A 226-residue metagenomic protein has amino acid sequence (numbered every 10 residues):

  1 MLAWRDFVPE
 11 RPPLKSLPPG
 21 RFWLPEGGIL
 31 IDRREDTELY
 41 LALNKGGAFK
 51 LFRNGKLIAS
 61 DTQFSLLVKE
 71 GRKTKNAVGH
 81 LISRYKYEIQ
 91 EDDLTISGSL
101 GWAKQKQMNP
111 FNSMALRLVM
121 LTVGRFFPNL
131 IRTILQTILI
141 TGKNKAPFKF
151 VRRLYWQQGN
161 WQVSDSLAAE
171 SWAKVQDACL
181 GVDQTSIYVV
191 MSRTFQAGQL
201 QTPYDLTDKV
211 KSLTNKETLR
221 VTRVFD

Functional and structural regions predicted by a protein language model:
M1-Q184: Extended polysaccharide-engagement surfaces of secreted carbohydrate-active enzymes
Q162, A168-D226: Beta-strand-rich recognition/accessory modules
